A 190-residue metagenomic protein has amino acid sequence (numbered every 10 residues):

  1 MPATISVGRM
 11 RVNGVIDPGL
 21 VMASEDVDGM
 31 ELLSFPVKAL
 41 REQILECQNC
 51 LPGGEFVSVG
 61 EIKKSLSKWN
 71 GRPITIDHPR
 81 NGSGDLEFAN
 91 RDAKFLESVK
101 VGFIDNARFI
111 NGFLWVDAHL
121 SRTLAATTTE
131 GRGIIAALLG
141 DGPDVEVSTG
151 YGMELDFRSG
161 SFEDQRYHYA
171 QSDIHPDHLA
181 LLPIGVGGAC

Functional and structural regions predicted by a protein language model:
M1-P176, A180-C190: Signature of dsDNA virion morphogenesis modules
